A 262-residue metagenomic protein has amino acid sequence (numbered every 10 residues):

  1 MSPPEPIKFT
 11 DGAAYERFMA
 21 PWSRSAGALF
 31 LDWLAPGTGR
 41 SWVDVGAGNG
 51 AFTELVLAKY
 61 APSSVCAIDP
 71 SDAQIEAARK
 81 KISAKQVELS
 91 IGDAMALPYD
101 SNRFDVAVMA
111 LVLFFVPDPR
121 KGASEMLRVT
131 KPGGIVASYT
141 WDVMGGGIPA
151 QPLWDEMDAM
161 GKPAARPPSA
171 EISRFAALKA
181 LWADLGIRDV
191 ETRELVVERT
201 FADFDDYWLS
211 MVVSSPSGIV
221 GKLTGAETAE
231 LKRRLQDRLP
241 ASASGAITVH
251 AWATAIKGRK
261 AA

Functional and structural regions predicted by a protein language model:
P3-K8, N49-A51, A170-A262: Conserved Class I S-adenosyl-L-methionine
F9-P21: Class I SAM-dependent methyltransferase Rossmann-like catalytic core, especially the SAM/SAH-binding loop
P21-R40, L55: Conserved alpha-helix/loop element of class I SAM-dependent methyltransferases that forms part of the SAM/SAH-binding
S41-L97, K121: Class I SAM-dependent methyltransferase SAM/SAH-binding core
M95-A107: A short acidic, Gly/Pro-enriched loop at the edge of an enzyme's catalytic core that lines a small-molecule cofactor
D105-P119, D142: A short SAM/SAH-binding and catalytic strip from SAM-dependent methyltransferases
R120-I135: A short glycine-rich, Lys/Arg-flanked "PGG" loop and its adjoining helix->strand segment in the class I
I135-P163: Conserved class I S-adenosyl-L-methionine
